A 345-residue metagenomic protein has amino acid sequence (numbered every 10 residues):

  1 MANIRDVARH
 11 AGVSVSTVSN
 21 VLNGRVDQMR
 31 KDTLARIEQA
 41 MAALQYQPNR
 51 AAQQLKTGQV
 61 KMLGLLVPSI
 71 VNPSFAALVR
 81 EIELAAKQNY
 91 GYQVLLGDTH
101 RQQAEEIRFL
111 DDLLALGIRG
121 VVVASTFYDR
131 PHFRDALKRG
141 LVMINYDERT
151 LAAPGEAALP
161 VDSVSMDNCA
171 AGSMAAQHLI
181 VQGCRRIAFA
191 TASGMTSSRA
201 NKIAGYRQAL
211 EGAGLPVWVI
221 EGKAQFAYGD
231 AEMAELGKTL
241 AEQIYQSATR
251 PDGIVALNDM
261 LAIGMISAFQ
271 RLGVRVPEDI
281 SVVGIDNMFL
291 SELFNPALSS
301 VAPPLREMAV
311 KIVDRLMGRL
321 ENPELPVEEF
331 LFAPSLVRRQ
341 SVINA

Functional and structural regions predicted by a protein language model:
M1-N3, A42-R80, Q88-Y90, H100 (+1 more regions): N-terminal helix-turn-helix/winged-helix DNA-binding helices and compositionally similar short basic alpha-helical
M1-V60: N-terminal helix-turn-helix DNA-binding module of bacterial transcription factors
D6, Q102, D167-N168: Acidic/polar helix N-cap motif
V15-S19, K56-V71, H178, R186-S193: Short beta-strand segments enriched in small/hydrophobic residues
N23-D27, S69-N72, H100-R101, A192-S197 (+1 more regions): Short histidine/acidic/glycine/proline-rich micro-motifs that form metal- and phosphate-coordinating active-site loops
A43, L84-Y92, R108-L114, R130 (+2 more regions): Bacterial carbohydrate/catabolite-sensing allosteric modules
H100-Q103, A124-D129, M260: Short beta->alpha connector loops
